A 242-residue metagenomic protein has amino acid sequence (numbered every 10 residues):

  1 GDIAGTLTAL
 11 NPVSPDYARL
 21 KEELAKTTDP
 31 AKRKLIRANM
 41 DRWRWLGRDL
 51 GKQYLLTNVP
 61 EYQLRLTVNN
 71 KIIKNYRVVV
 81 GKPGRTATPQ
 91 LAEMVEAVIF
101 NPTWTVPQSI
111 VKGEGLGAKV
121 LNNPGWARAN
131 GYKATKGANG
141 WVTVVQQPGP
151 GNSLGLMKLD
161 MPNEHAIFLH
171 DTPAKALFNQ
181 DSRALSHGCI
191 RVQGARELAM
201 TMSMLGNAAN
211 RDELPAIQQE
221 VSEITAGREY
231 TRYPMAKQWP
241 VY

Functional and structural regions predicted by a protein language model:
G1-Y242: Well-ordered beta-sheet/strand-loop patches within structured domains
